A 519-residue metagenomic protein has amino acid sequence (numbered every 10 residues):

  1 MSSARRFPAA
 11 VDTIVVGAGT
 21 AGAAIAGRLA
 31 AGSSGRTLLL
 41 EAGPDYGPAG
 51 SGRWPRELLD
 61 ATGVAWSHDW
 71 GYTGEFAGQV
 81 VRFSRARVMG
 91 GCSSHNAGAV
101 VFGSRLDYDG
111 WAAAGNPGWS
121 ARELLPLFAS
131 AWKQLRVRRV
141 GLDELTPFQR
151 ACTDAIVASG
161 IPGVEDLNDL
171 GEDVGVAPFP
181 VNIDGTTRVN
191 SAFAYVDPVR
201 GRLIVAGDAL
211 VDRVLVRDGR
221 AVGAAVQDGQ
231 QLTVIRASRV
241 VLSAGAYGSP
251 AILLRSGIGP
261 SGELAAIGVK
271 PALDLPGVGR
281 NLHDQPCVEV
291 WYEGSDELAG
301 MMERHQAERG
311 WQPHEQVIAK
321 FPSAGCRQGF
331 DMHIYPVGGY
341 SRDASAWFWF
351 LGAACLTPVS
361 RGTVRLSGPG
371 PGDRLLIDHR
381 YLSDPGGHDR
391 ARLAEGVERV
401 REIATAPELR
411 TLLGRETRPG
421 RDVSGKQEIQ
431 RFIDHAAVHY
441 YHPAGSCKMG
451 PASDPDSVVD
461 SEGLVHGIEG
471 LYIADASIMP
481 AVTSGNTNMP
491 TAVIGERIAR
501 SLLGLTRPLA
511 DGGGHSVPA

Functional and structural regions predicted by a protein language model:
S2-L127, K270-G277, H283-G294, I318 (+1 more regions): N-terminal glycine-rich phosphate/pyrophosphate-binding loop and immediately adjacent elements
A10, G175-D184, A206-G207, D212-R217 (+3 more regions): A glycine-rich dinucleotide-binding beta-alpha-beta segment and adjacent secondary-structure elements that constitute
V15, G19-T20, A24, D143 (+3 more regions): Residue-level detector of alpha-helix initiation sites
R28, G32-L38, G43-P48, L127 (+4 more regions): Glycine-rich loop(s) and the adjacent beta-strand/alpha-helix scaffold that form part
A97, A112-A221, E289-M301, P419-G420 (+1 more regions): Conserved redox-cofactor binding core of oxidoreductases
G268-K270, E398-T405, G495-L509: Internal hydrophobic alpha-helix adjacent to the cofactor/substrate pocket in enzyme cavities
V288-E398, H439-G445, S453, I473-A476 (+1 more regions): FAD cofactor-binding and catalytic pocket of flavoenzymes
A481-L502: A conserved FAD-binding loop/helix module that cradles the flavin
